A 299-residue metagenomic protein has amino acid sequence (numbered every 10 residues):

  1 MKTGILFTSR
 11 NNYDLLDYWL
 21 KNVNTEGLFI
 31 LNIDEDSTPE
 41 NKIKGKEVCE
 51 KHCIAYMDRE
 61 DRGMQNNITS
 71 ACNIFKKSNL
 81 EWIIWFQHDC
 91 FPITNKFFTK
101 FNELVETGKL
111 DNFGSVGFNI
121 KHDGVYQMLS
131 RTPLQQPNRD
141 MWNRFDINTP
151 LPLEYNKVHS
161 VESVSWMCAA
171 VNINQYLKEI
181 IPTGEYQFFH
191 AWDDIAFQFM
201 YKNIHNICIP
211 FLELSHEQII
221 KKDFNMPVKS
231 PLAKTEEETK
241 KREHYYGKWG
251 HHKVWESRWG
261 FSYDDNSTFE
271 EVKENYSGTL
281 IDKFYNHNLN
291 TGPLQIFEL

Functional and structural regions predicted by a protein language model:
N11-T25: Short, well-formed alpha-helical segments that are part of the catalytic scaffolds of diverse glycosyltransferases
N32-G45: A conserved acidic beta->alpha catalytic loop
R59-F75: Glycine-rich, basic loop-to-helix element that forms the pyrophosphate-binding segment of sugar-nucleotide handling
L80-F91: Short beta-strand-to-loop acidic/aromatic patch adjacent to the donor-nucleotide binding site
K96-G114: Conserved donor-nucleotide/metal-binding helix-loop-beta segment in metal-dependent transferases, i.e., the alpha-helix
G114-P133: Short beta-strand-to-loop element that shapes/binds the nucleotide-sugar donor at the catalytic cleft/hinge
T149-V171: A recurrent flexible, glycine/aromatic-enriched loop bordering the glycosyltransferase active site that acts as
S163-W166, K178-Y201, H205-S215: Donor nucleotide-sugar recognition loop
